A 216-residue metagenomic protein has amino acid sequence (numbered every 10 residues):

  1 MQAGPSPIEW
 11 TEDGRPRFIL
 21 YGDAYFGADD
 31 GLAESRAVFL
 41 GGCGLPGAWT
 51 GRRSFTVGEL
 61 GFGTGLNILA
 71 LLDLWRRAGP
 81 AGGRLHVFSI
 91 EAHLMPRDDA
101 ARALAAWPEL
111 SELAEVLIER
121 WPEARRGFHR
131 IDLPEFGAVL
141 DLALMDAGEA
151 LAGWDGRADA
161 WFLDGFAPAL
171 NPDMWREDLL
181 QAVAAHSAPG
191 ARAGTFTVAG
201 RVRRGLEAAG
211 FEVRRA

Functional and structural regions predicted by a protein language model:
M1-G58, L72-E112: Rossmann-like AdoMet
G61: Conserved glycine-centered beta->alpha loop in an early N-terminal alpha/beta scaffold
T64-L69: Glycine-rich SAM-binding Motif I of class I
A101-W154: S-adenosyl-L-methionine
D159-M174: A short SAM/SAH-binding and catalytic strip from SAM-dependent methyltransferases
A160-F162, S187-T197: Conserved beta-strand signature within the Rossmann-like core of class I S-adenosyl-L-methionine
D173-G190: A short glycine-rich, Lys/Arg-flanked "PGG" loop and its adjoining helix->strand segment in the class I
R203-A216: Conserved Class I S-adenosyl-L-methionine
